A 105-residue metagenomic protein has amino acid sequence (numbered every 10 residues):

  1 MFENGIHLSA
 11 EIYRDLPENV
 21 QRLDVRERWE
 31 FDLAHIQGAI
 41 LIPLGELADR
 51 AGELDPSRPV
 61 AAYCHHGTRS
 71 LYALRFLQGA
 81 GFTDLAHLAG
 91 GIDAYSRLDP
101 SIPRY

Functional and structural regions predicted by a protein language model:
M1-Q21, E27-A61, T68-Y105: Rhodanese-like catalytic fold shared by cysteine-dependent sulfurtransferases and DSP/PTP-type phosphatases
